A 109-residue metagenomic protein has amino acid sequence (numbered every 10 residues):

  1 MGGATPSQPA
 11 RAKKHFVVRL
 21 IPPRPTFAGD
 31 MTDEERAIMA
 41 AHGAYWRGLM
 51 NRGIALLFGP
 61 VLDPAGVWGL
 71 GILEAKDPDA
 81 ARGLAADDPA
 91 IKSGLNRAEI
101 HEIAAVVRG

Functional and structural regions predicted by a protein language model:
M1-G109: Conserved, structured core segments of small domains
